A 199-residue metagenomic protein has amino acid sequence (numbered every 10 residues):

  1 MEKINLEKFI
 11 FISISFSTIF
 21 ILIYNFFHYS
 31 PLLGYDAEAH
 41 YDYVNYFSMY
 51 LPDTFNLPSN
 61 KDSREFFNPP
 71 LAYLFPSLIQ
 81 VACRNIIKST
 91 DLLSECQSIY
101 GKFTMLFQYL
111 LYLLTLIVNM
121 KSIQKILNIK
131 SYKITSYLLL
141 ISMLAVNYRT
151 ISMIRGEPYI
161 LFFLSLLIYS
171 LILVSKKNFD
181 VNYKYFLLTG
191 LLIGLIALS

Functional and structural regions predicted by a protein language model:
M1-Y24, K133: Start-transfer (signal-anchor) and selected internal transmembrane alpha helices of multi-pass inner/ER membrane
F9-I12, K88-E95, I117-L144, L161-F162: Transmembrane-helix signature of polytopic, membrane-embedded enzymes that assemble or transfer cell-envelope glycans
I21, E38-L71, V81-S89: Extracytosolic helix-loop segments that constitute the early lumenal/periplasmic catalytic or substrate-binding loops
I21-A39: Helix-to-loop transition at the C-terminal end of transmembrane segments
Y35, L110, V146-L171, S199: Multi-pass, polyprenyl lipid-linked donor-dependent membrane glycosyltransferases
P70, L74, N85-I117, I154: Loop-to-helix entry region of an early transmembrane alpha helix in multi-pass inner-membrane enzymes
T135-A145, Y169, I193, A197: Short helix- or helix-capping micro-motifs that position conserved polar/aromatic residues at function-defining sites
Y185-S199: Membrane-interface alpha helices of multi-pass inner-membrane proteins
